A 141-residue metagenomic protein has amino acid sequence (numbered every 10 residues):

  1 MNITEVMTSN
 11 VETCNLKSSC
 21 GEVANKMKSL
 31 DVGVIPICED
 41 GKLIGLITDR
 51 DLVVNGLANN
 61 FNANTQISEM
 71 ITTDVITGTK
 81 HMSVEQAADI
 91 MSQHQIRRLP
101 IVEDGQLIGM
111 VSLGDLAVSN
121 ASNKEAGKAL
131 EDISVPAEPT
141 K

Functional and structural regions predicted by a protein language model:
M1-N10, T48-T77, H81-S92, S112-K141: Tandem CBS (Bateman) regulatory domains
V6, E22-K26, C38-D40, A58-F61: Short hydrophobic/aromatic-rich motifs at helix boundaries and adjacent loops
T13-D31, G78-Q95, V102: The conserved cystathionine-beta-synthase
M27-L30, I35-D51, M91, L99-G114: A glycine-centered beta-loop-beta connector
